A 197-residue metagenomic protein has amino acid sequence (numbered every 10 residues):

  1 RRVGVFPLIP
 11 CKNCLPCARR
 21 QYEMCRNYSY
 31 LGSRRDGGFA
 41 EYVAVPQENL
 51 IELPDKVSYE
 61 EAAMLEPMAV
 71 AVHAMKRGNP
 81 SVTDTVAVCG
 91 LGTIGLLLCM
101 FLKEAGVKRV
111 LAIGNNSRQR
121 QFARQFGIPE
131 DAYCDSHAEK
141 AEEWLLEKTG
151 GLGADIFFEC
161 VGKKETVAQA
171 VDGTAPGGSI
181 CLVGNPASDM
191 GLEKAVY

Functional and structural regions predicted by a protein language model:
R2, T85, G178-I180: Short glycine-centered segments of the SAM/dcSAM-binding site in methyltransferase folds
G4, F158: N-terminal Rossmann-like NAD(P) cofactor-binding module of classical short-chain dehydrogenase/reductase
I9-C89, C99: NAD(P)H dinucleotide-binding glycine-rich loop of Rossmann-like/cofactor-binding domains, especially the beta1-alpha1
G38-A40, N115-F122, D189-A195: Short, glycine/polar-rich helix-capping loops at beta-to-alpha or helix-loop-helix junctions that flank or form
V57-A138: Mid-domain Rossmann-like dinucleotide-binding core that forms the NAD(H)/NADP(H) cofactor-binding site
G78-P80, G127, T149, V161 (+1 more regions): A generic alpha-to-beta junction signature in SAM-dependent methyltransferases
V107, K163-Y197: Glycine-rich phosphate-binding loop and adjacent beta-alpha segment of Rossmann(oid) nucleotide-cofactor-binding
E139-G151: Short amphipathic alpha-helix with an adjacent loop that forms part of the alpha/beta core around
